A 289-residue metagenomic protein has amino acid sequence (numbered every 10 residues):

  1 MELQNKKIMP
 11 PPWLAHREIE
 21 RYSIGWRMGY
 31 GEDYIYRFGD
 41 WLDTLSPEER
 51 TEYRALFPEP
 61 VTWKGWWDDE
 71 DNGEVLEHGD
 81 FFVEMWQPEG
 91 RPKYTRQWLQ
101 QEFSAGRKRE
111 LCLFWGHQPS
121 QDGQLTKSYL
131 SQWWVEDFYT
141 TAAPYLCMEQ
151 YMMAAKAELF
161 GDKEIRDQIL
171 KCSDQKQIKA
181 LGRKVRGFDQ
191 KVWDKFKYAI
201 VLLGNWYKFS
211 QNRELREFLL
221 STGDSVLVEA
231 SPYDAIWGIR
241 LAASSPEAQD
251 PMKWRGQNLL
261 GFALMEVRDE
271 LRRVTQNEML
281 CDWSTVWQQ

Functional and structural regions predicted by a protein language model:
E2-Q289: Charged, low-complexity intrinsically disordered segments
